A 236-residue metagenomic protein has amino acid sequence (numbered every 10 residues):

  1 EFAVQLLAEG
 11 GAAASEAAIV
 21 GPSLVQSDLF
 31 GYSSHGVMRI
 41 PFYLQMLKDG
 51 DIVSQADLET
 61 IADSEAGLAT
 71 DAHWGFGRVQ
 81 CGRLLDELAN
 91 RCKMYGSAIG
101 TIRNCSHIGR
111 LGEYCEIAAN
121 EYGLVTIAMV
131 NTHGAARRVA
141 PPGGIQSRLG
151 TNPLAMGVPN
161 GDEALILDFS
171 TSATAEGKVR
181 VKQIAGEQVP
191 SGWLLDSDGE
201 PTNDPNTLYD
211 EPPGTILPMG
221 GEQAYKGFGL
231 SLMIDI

Functional and structural regions predicted by a protein language model:
E1-G10: Generic N-terminal amphipathic, Lys/Arg-enriched alpha-helix
A12-G36, I52-D63: N-terminal glycine-rich anion-binding loops that anchor highly charged ligand groups
A14-S15, V79-G82, A224-S231: Short, conserved micro-motifs enriched in small and acidic residues
H35-A89: Active-site cofactor/substrate anionic-group-binding motifs, chiefly glycine- and Lys/Arg-rich phosphate-binding loops
L68-G161: A generic, well-ordered mixed alpha/beta core segment in the N-terminal half of proteins
A135-Y209: Phosphate/diphosphate-binding glycine-rich loops and adjacent basic-rich segments that engage nucleotide
P212-I236: Internal helical hairpin/lid segments
